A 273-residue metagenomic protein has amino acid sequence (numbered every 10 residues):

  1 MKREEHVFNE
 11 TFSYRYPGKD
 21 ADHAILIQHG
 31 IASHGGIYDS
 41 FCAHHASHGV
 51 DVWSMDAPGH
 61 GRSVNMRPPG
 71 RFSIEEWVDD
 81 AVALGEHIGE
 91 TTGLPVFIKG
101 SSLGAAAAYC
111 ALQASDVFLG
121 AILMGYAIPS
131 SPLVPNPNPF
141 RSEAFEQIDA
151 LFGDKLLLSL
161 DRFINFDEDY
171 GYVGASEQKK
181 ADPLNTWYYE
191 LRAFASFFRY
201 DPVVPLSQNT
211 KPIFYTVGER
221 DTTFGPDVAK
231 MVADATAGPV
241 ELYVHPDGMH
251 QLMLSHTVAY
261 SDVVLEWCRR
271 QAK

Functional and structural regions predicted by a protein language model:
G30-S33: Active-site glycine-rich loops that stabilize anionic/oxyanionic intermediates across multiple enzyme folds
C42-M66: Conserved alpha/beta-hydrolase
R71-G89: Alpha/beta-hydrolase active-site loop
K99-L123, I128-P129: Conserved hydrolase catalytic core segment
A121-A150: Flexible "cap/lid" loop of the alpha/beta hydrolase fold
N209, Y215-V217, D221: Short beta-strand/loop motif that positions the catalytic acidic residue of the alpha/beta-hydrolase fold
T222-V228: Conserved alpha/beta-hydrolase "acid-adjacent" motif
G248-S261: Catalytic histidine-centered segment of alpha/beta-hydrolase-like enzymes
